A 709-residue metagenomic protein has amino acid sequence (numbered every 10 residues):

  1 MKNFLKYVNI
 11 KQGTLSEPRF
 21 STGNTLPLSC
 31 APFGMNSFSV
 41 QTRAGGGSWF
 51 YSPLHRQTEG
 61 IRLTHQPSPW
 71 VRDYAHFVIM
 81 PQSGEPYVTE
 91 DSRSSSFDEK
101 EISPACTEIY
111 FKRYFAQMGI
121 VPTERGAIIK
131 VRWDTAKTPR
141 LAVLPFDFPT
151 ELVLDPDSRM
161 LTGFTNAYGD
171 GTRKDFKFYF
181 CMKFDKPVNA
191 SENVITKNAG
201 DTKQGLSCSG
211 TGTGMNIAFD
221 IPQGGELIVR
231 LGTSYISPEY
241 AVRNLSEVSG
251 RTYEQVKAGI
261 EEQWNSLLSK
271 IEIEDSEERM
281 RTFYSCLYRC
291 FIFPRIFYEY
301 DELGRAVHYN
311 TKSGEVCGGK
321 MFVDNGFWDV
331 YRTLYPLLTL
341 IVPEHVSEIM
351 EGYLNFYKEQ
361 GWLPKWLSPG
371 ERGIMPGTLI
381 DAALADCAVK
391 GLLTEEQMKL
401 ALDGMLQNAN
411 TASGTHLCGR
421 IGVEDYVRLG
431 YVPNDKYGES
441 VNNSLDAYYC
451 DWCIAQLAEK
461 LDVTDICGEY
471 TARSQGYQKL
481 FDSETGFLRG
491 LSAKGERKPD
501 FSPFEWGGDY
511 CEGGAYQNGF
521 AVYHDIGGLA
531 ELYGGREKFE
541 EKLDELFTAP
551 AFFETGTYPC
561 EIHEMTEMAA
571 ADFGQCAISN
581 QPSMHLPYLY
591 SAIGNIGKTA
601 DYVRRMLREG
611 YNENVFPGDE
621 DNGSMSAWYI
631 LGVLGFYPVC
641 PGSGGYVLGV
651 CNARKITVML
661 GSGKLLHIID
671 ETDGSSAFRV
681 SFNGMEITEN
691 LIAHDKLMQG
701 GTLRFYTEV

Functional and structural regions predicted by a protein language model:
M1-A382, A388-L445, C453-K479, T485-L488 (+7 more regions): Accessory carbohydrate-recognition regions in carbohydrate-active enzymes
C450: ATP-dependent phospho-/nucleotidyl transfer catalytic cores
C651-A653, D673-S676: Short coil-to-beta strand junction motifs in C2/discoidin
G661, F682-M685: Short strand-turn-strand beta-turns centered on an Asx-Gly dipeptide
G663-L665, T707: Terminal leader/tail segments of proteins
L665-G674: Short aromatic-glycine motifs in intrinsically disordered, low-complexity regions
